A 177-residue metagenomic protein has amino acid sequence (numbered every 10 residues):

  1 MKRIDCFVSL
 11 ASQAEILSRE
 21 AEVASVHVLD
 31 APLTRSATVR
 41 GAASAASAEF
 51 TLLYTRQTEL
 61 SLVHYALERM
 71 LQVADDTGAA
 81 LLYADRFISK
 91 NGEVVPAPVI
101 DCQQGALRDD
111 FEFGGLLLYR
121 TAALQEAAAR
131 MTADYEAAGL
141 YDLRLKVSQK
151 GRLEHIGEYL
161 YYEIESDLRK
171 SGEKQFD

Functional and structural regions predicted by a protein language model:
M1-L29: N-proximal low-complexity "stem/linker" segments adjacent to membrane-targeting elements
P32-A46: Glycine-rich, basic loop-to-helix element that forms the pyrophosphate-binding segment of sugar-nucleotide handling
A48, F111-A129: Conserved nucleotide-sugar donor-binding and metal-coordinating catalytic region shared by glycosyltransferases
A48-S61: Short beta-strand-to-loop acidic/aromatic patch adjacent to the donor-nucleotide binding site
E59-P96, S166: Conserved donor NDP-sugar-binding/catalytic core segment of glycosyltransferases
V94-L118: A recurrent flexible, glycine/aromatic-enriched loop bordering the glycosyltransferase active site that acts as
A123, D134-E158: A short, conserved alpha-helix in the catalytic core of glycosyltransferases
G157-E173: Active-site donor/metal-binding and catalytic loop motifs of nucleotide-sugar-dependent glycosylation enzymes
